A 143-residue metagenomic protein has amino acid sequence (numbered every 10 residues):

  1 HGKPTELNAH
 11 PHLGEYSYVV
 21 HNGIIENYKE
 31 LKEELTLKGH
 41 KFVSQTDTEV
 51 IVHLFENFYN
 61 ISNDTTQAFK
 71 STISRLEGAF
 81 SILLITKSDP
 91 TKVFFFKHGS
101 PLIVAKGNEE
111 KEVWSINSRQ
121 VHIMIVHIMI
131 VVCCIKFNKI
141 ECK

Functional and structural regions predicted by a protein language model:
H1-K143: Conserved short alpha-helical segments that host acidic/polar catalytic motifs at enzyme active sites
